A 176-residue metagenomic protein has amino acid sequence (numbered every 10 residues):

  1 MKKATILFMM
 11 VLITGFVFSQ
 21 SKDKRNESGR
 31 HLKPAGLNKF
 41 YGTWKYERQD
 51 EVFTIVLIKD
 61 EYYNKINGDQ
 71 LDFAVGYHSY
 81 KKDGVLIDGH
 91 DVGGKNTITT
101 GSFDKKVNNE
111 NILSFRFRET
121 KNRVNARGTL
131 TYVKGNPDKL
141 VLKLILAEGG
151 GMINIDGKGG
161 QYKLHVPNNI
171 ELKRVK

Functional and structural regions predicted by a protein language model:
M1-V52, V56-F73, N125-A126, V141-K176: Amphipathic/hydrophobic helical signal segments and adjacent flexible N-terminal regions that mediate secretion
K45-E47, S79, R118: A generic structural motif
D50, D104-N108, Y132-L140, R174-K176: A short, structured loop/turn motif at beta-sheet edges
I55-T99: N-terminal glycine/threonine-rich, aromatic-flanked beta-hairpin/loop signature
G76-L86, E110, V166-K176: A short, hydrophobic secondary-structure junction motif
K81-G89, T120-R127, E148-I155: Short, surface-exposed beta-strand/loop "edge" segments at domain boundaries and coil↔beta transitions
G93-N111: Predominantly extracellular/secreted and cell-surface proteins with exposed, flexible low-complexity segments
I112-D138, K143-E148: Acidic, glycine-rich flexible loop segments
